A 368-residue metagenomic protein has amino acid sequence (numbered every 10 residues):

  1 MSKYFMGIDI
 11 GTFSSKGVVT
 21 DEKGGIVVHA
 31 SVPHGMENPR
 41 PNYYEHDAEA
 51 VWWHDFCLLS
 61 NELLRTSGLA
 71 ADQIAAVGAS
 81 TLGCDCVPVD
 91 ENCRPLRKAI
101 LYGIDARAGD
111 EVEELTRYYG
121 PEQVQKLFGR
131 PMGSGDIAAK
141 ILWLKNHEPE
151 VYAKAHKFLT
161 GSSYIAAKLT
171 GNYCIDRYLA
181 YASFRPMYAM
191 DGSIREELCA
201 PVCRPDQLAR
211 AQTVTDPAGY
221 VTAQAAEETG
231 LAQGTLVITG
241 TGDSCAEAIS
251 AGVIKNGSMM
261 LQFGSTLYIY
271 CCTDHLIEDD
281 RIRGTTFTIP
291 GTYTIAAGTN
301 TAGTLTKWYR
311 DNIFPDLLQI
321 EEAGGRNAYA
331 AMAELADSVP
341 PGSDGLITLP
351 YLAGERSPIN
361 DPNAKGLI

Functional and structural regions predicted by a protein language model:
M1-K98, E114, K126, K154 (+3 more regions): N-terminal glycine/serine-rich phosphate-binding loop of ATP-dependent small-molecule kinases, especially carbohydrate
K3-D9, G17, Q73-A79, F158 (+4 more regions): Short glycine-aspartate micro-motif
I10-T12, K23, V89, V124-G242 (+1 more regions): Gly/Ser/Thr-rich active-site cleft segment
P39-Y44, R97-Y102, T286-A296, I368: Short beta-alpha connecting loops at secondary-structure transitions that line or flank enzyme active sites
R94-R107, Y181-S183: A charged helix-plus-loop insertion that forms the helical arch/lid used to bind and gate nucleic-acid substrates
L127, K145-E148, A167-K168, R195-P201 (+2 more regions): A short helix-loop
P186-P290, T301, A323-A330: ATP-dependent carbohydrate kinase catalytic cores
